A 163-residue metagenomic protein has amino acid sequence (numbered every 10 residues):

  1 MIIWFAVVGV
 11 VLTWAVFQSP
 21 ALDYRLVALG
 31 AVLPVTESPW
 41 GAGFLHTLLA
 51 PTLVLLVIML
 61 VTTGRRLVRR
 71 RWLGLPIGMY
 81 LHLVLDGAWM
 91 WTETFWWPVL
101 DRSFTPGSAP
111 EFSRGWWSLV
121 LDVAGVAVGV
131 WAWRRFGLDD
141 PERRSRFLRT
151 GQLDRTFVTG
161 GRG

Functional and structural regions predicted by a protein language model:
M1-G163: N-terminal membrane-targeting hydrophobic helices
